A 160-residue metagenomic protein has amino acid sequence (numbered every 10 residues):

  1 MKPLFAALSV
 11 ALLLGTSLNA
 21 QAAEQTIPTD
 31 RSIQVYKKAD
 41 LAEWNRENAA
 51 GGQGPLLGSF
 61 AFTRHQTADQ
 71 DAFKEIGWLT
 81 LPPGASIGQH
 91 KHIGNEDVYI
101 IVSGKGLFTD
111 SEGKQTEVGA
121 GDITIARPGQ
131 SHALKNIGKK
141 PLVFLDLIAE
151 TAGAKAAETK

Functional and structural regions predicted by a protein language model:
M1-L4: Positively charged n-region of N-terminal signal peptides that target proteins for export
A7-S17: Bacterial N-terminal signal peptides
A20-F73, K155-K160: A short, N-terminal "cap"/entry segment at the start of jelly-roll beta-barrel domains of the cupin/DSBH fold
F62-R64, G77-H92: Conserved short histidine dyad/triad with adjacent acidic residue
D69-D71, I87-H92, D110, K135-N136: Short histidine-centered beta-strand/loop micro-motifs that create catalytic or ligand/metal-coordination sites
W78-P82, I93-F108: Short, conserved beta-strand element in jelly-roll/cupin
G113-P128: Short acidic-glycine-tyrosine-enriched beta hairpin
P128-A154: Ligand-binding loop in jelly-roll beta-barrel domains
